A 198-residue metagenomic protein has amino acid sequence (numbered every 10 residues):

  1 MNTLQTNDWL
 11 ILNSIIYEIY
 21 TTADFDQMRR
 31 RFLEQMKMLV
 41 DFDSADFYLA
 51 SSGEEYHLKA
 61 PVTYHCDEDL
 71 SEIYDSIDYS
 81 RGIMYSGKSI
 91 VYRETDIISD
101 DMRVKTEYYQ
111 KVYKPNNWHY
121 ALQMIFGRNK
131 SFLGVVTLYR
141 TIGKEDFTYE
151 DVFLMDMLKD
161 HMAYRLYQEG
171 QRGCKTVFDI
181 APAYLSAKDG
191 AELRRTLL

Functional and structural regions predicted by a protein language model:
M1-L10: Short, low-complexity N-terminal regulatory "tails/caps" that precede and couple sensory modules
L4, S14-A23, R31-F132, L138-G143 (+2 more regions): Regulatory input/activation interfaces that engage signals or partners
L10-I11, A187: Alpha-helix N-cap/N′ positions at the starts of helices
I142-Y149, E169-G173: Inter-helical turn/loop segments and adjacent helix faces that build the functional surface of alpha-helical bundle
L154-R172: Signal-transmission/dimerization alpha-helices at domain junctions
Q168-L198: Signal-transducing coiled-coil/dimerization helices and immediately adjacent hinge/linker segments that couple sensory
